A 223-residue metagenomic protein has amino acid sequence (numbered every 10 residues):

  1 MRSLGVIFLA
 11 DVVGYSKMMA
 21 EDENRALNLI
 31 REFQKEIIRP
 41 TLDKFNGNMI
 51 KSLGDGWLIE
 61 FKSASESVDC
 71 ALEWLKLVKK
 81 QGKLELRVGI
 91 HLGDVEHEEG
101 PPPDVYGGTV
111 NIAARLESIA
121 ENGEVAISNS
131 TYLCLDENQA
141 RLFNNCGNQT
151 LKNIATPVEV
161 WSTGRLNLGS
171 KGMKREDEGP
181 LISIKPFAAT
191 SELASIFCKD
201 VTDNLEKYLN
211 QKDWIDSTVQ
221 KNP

Functional and structural regions predicted by a protein language model:
M1, T163-I182: Intrinsically disordered or compositionally simple regulatory linkers and C-terminal tails in signal-transduction
M1-L72: Catalytic NTP-binding/metal-coordinating core of nucleotidyl cyclase/transferase enzymes
Y15, D94-H97, F187-E192: A short, flexible beta-alpha/helix-coil linker loop
K35, R39, L75, Y132 (+2 more regions): Generic solvent-exposed, charged/amphipathic alpha-helical segments that serve as macromolecular interface scaffolds
N48-S52, N144, T218: Short beta-strand
L58-R165: Catalytic beta-strand-to-alpha-helix segment of the class III nucleotidyl cyclase homology domain
E178-P223: Short beta-strand->alpha-helix linker/helix-N-cap micro-motif that forms a surface specificity/interaction loop
